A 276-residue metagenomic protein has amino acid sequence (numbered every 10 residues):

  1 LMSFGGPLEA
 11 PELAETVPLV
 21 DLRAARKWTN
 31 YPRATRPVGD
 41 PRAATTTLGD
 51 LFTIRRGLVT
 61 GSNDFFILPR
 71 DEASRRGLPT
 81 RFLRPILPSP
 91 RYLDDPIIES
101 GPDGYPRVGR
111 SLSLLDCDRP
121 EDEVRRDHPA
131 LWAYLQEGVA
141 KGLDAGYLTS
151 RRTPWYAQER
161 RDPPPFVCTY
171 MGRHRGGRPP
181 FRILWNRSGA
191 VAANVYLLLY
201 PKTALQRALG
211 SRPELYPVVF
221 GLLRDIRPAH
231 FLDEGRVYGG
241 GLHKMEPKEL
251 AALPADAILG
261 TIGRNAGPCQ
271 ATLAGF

Functional and structural regions predicted by a protein language model:
L1-G39: Mixed-charge intrinsically disordered linker/loop segments at interdomain junctions
A25-G275: Polybasic, glycine- and aromatic-enriched phosphate-binding surface used to engage nucleic acids
